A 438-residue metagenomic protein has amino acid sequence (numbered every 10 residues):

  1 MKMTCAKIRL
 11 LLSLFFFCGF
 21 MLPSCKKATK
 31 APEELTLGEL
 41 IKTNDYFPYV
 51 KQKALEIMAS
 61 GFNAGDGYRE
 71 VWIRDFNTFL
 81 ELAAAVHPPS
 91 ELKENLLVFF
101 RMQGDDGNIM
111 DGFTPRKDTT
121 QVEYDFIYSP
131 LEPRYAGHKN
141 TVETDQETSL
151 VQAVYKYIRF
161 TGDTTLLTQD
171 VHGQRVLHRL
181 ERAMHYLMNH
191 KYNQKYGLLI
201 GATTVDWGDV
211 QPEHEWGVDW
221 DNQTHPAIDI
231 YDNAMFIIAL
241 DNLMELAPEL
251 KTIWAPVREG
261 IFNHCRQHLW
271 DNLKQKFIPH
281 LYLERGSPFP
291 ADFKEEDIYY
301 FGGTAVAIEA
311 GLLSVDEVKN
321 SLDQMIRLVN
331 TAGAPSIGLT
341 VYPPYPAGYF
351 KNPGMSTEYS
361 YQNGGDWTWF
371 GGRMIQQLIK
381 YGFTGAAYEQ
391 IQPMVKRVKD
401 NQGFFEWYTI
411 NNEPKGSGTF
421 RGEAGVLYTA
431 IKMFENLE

Functional and structural regions predicted by a protein language model:
M1-A31: Bacterial Sec-dependent N-terminal signal peptides
M21-R69, T164-M188, A247-P248, F262 (+1 more regions): Acidic/polar, glycine-enriched structural segments that form the non-catalytic walls/loops of the carbohydrate-binding
A31-A54, W72, I109-D111, M188 (+5 more regions): Catalytic cores of carbohydrate-active enzymes
A59-N77, A84-V86, E132-D145, V218-M235 (+4 more regions): Solvent-exposed loop and edge beta-strand segments that line ligand/cofactor-binding and catalytic clefts
R69-L97, R101-L199, I230-A234, G365-A387 (+2 more regions): Aromatic-rich carbohydrate-recognition surfaces in CAZymes
M110-R134, G208-E213, R285-P290, P344-A347 (+1 more regions): Charged, glycine/proline-rich intrinsically disordered loops and linkers
G197-G217: Carboxylate-rich helix-loop segments that flank metal/cofactor sites and access channels in metalloenzymes
P335-N352, N363-G365: A glycine-rich, aromatic-flanked flexible loop/lid motif
